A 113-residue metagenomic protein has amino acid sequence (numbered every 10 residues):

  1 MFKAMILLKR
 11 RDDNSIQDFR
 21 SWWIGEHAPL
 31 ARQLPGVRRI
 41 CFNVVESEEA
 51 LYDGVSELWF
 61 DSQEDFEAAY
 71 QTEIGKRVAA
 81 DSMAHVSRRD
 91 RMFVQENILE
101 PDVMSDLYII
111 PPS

Functional and structural regions predicted by a protein language model:
M1-S113: Macromolecular interaction modules
